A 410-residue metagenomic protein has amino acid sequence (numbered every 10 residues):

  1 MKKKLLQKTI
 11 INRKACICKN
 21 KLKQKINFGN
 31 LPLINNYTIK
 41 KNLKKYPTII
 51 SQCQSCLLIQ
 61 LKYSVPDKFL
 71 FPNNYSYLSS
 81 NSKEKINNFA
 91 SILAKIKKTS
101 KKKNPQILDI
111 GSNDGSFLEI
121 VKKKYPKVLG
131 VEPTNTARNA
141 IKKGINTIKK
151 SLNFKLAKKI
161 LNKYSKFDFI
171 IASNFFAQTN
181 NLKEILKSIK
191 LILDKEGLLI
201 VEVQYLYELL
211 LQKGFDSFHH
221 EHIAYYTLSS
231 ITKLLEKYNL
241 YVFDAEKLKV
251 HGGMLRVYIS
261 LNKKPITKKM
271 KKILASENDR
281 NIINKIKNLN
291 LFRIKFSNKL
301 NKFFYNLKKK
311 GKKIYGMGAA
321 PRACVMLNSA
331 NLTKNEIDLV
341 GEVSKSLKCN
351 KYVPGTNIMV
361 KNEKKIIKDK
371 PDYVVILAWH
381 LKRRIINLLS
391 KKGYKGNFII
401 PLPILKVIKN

Functional and structural regions predicted by a protein language model:
K2-E84, E246: N-terminal juxtadomain amphipathic helix that follows a signal peptide/anchor or precedes a small N-terminal auxiliary
I96, I120, K263-N410: Hydrophobic, well-ordered beta-alpha structural blocks that scaffold small-molecule cofactor pockets
K103-N113, I314-M317: Conserved class I S-adenosyl-L-methionine
S116-K155, L339-E342, S346-K348: Class I SAM-dependent methyltransferase SAM/SAH-binding core
I171: A conserved beta-strand element that flanks and buttresses the S-adenosyl-L-methionine
K183-L198: A short glycine-rich, Lys/Arg-flanked "PGG" loop and its adjoining helix->strand segment in the class I
E196-Q204, N397-P403: Conserved beta-strand signature within the Rossmann-like core of class I S-adenosyl-L-methionine
V201-A224, L228-S230: Short, glycine-/aromatic-enriched active-site segment of Class I SAM-dependent methyltransferases
